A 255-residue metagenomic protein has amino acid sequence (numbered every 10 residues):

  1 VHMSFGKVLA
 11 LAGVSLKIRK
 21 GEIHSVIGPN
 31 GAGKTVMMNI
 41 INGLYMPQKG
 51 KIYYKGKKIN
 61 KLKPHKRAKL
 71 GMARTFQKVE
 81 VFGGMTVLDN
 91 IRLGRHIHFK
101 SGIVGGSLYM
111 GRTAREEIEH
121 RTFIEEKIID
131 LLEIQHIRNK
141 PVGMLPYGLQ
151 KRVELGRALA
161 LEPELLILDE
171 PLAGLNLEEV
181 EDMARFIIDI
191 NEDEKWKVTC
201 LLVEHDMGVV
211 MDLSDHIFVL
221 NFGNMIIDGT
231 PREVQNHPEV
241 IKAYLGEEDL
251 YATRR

Functional and structural regions predicted by a protein language model:
V1-R255: Glycine-rich phosphate-binding loops of nucleotide-dependent enzymes
